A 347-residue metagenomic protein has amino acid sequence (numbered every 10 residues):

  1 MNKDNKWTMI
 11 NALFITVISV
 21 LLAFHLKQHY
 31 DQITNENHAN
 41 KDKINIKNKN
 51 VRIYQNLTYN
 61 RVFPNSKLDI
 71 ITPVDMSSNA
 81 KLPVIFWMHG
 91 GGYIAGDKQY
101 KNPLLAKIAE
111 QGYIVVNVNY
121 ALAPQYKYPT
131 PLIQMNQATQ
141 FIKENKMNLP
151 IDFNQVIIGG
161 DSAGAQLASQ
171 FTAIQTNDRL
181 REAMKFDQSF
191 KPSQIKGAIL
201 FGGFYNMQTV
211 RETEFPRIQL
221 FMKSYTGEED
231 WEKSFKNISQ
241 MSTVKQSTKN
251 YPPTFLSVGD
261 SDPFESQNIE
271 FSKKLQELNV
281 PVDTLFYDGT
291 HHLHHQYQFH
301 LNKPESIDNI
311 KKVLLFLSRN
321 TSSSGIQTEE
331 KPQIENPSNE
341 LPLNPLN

Functional and structural regions predicted by a protein language model:
D4-N347: Alpha/beta-hydrolase superfamily serine-hydrolase fold, recognizing
